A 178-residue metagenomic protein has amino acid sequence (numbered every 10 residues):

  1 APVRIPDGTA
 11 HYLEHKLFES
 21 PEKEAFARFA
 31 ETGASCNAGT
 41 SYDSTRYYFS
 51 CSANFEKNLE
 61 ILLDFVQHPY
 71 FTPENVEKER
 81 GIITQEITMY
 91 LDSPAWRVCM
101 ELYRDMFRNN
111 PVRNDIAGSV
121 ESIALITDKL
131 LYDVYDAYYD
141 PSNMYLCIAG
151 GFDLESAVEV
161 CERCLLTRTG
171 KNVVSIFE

Functional and structural regions predicted by a protein language model:
A1-D7: Short pre-active-site segment immediately N-terminal to the catalytic Zn-binding motif
P2, S20, A25-I176: Charge-rich, well-structured scaffold segments of protease-associated domains
G8-P21: Active-site SXXK
